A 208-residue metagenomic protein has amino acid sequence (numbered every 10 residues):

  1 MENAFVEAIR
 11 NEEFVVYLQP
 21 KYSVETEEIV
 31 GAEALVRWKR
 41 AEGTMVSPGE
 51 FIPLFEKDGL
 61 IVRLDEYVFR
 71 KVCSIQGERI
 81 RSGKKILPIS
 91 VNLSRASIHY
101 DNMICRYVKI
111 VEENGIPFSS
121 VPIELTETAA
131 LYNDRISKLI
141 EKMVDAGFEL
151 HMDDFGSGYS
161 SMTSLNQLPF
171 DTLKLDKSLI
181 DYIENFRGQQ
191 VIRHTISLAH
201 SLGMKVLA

Functional and structural regions predicted by a protein language model:
M1, D65, M103, Y107 (+3 more regions): The cytosolic transmitter module of two-component sensor histidine kinases
M1-L54, N92, M152, A208: Active-site core of bacterial EAL-family cyclic-dinucleotide phosphodiesterase domains
E7, N11, S23, A41 (+4 more regions): Nucleotide second-messenger and two-component phosphorelay signaling modules
T26-A32, L60-I136: Catalytic core of bacterial c-di-GMP phosphodiesterases, primarily the EAL and HD-GYP domains, capturing alpha-helical
I52-P53, V62, E141, Q189: Conserved long alpha-helical elements within nucleotide-processing catalytic cores of c-di-GMP signaling and class III
I110-I183, H194-A208: The catalytic core of metal-dependent phosphodiesterases that act on cyclic dinucleotides
